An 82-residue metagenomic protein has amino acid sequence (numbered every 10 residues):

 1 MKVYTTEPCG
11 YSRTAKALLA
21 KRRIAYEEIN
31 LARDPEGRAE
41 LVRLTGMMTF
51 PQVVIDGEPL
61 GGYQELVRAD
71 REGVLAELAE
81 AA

Functional and structural regions predicted by a protein language model:
M1-A25: Local sequence-structure signature of Cys/Sec-based thiol-disulfide redox active-site neighborhoods
G10, E36, G61: Short alpha-helical
L19, L41-V42, A69: Hydrophobic alpha-helix position signal
E27-E28, E65: Acidic-residue sensor for enzyme active/binding pockets
N30-M48, L78-A81: Thioredoxin-like thiol-disulfide oxidoreductase module
I55-A81: Non-catalytic, surface beta->alpha helical segment in thiol-disulfide oxidoreductase systems
